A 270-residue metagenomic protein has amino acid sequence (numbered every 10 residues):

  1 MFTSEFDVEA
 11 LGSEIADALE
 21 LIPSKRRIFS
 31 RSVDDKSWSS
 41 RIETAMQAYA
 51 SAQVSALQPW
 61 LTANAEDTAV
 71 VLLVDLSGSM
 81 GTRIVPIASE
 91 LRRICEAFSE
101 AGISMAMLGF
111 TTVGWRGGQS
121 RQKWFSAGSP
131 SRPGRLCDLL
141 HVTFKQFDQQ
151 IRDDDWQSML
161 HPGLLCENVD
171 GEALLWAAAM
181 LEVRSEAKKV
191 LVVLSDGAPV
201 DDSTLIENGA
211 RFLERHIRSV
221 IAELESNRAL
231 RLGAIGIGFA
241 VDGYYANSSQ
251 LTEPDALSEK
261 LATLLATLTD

Functional and structural regions predicted by a protein language model:
M1-D270: Acidic, glycine-rich A-domain
